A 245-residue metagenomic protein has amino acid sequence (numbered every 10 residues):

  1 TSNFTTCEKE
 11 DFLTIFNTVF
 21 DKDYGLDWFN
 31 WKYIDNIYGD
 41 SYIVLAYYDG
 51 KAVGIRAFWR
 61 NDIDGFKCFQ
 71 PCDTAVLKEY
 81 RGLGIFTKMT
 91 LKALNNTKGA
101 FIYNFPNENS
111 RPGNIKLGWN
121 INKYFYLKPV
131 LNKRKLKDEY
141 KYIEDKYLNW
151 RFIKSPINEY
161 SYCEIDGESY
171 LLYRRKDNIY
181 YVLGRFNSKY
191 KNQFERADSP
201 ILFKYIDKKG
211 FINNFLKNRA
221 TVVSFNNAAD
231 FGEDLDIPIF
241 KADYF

Functional and structural regions predicted by a protein language model:
T1-C7: Conserved N-terminal entry element of GNAT/NAT acetyltransferase domains
E8-S41, A46-Y48, F101, R111-R185: Amide-forming acyltransferase catalytic core, primarily the GNAT-like/NAT-type and related acyltransferase folds
L45, K51-N61, C68-Q70, A75 (+1 more regions): Conserved beta-strand in the GNAT
N61-I63, E79, N109: Short coil/turn motifs at secondary-structure junctions
F66-K78, N178-S188: Conserved acetyl-CoA binding element of GNAT-fold acetyltransferases
P71, T87-K92, N96, I102-Y103 (+1 more regions): Hydrophobic, well-ordered beta-alpha structural blocks that scaffold small-molecule cofactor pockets
V76, R81-N96, S188-D198: Conserved acetyl-CoA-binding loop-helix of GNAT-fold acetyltransferases
A100-Y140, L172-F245: Active-site/acyl-donor-binding loops of N-acyltransferases
